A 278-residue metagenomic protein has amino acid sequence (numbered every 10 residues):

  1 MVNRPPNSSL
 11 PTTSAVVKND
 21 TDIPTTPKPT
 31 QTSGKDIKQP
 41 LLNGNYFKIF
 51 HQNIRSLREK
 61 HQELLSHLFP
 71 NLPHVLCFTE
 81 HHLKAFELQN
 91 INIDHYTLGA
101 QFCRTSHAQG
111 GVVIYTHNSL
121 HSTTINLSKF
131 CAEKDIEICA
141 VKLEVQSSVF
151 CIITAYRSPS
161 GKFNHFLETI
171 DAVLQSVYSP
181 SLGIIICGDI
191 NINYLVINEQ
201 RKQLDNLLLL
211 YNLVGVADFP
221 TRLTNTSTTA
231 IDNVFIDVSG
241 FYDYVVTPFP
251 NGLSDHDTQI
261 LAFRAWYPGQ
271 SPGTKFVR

Functional and structural regions predicted by a protein language model:
M1-S181, Y194-V196, K202-L213: Short phosphate/oxyanion-binding micro-motifs
V16, K142-F150, V238-R278: Surface polyanion/phosphate-binding segment centered on an Asp-His-Pro turn
K35, F150-A155, G183-E199, A262 (+1 more regions): Arg/Lys-enriched, amphipathic patches
F50, S56, V216, P248 (+1 more regions): Nucleic-acid-interacting cores, centered on viral/eukaryotic replication and modification enzymes
N53, E80, G188-D189, H256: Active-site glycine-centered loops adjacent to acidic/histidine catalytic or metal-binding residues that shape
L76-T79, I185-D189, V214-P220, F235: Active-site neighborhood of phospho(di)ester-bond hydrolases with catalytic His/Asp-centered motifs
Q109-V112, D135-A140, T229-N233, D255-I260: Short hydrophobic/aromatic beta-strand or adjacent loop that forms the aromatic wall/cage of a ligand/substrate-binding
L127, I190-N191, V214-T226, V246-P250: Acidic carboxylate-rich catalytic motifs and surrounding loops in phosphoryl-/glycosyl-chemistry enzymes
